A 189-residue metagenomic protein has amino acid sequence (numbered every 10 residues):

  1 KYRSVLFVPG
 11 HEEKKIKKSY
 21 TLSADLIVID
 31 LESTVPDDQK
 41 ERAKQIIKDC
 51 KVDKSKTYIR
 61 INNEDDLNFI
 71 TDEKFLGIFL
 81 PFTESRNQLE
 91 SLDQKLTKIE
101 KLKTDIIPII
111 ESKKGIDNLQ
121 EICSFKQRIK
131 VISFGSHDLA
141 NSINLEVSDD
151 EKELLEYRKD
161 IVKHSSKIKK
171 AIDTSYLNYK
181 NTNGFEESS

Functional and structural regions predicted by a protein language model:
K1-S189: Expand to "…catalyze enediolate/carbanion chemistry for C-C bond making/breaking, isomerization, decarboxylation
